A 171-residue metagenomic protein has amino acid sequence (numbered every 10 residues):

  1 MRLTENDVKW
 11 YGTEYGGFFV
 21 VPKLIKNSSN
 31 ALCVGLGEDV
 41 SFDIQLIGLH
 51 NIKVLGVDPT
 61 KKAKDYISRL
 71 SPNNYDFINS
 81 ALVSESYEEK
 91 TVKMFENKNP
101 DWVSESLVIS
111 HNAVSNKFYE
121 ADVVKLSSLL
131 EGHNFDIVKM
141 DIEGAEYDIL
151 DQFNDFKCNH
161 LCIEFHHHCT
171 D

Functional and structural regions predicted by a protein language model:
M1-D171: Phosphate/nucleotide-binding beta-alpha loop and adjacent structural elements of enzyme active sites
